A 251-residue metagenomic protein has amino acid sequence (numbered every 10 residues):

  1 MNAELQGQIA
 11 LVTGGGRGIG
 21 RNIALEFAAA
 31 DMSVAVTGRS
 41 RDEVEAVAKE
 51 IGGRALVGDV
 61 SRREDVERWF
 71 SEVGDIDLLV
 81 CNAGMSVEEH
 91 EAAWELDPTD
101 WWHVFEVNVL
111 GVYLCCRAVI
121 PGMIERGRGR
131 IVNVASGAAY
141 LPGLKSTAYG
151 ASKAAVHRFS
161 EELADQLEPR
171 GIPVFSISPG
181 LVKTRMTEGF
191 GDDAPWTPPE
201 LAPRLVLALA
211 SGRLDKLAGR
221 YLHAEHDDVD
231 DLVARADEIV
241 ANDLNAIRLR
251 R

Functional and structural regions predicted by a protein language model:
I9, G16-R17: Conserved glycine-rich cofactor-binding loop
V57-R68, P98: The beta1-alpha1 cofactor-binding region of Rossmann-like NAD(H)/NADP(H)-dependent oxidoreductases
G84-W102, E125, K145-A148: Conserved mid-core segment of classical short-chain dehydrogenase/reductases
W94-Y113, R128, V132, V156: Catalytic Tyr-X3-Lys loop
C116, S152: Active-site helix of classical SDR
P121, D165-Q166: Alpha-helical segment proximal to the catalytic Tyr-Lys
S136: Residue(s) in the substrate-gating loop at a strand-loop-helix junction that position the organic substrate next
S176, D192-R251: C-terminal helical subdomain
